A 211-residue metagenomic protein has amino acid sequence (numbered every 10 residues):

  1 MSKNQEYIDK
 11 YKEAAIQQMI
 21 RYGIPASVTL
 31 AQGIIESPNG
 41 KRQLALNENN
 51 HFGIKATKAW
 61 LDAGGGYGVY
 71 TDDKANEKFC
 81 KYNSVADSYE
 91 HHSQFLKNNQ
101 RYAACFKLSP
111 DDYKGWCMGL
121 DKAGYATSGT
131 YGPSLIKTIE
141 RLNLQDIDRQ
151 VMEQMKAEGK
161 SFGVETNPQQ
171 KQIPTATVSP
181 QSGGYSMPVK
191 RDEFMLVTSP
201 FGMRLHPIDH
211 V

Functional and structural regions predicted by a protein language model:
M1-I35, N39, P174-Y185: Export/targeting segments at the very N-terminus of extracytoplasmic proteins
N4-I8, Y82, R204: Active-site metal-coordination segments of metallo-dependent hydrolases
P25-N50, K55, R191-V211: Secreted/periplasmic proteins that engage bacterial cell-wall peptidoglycan
P38-S109: Peptidoglycan-targeting cell-wall enzymes and recognition modules
V69-Y70, L135-K137, R204-V211: Short, polar loop/linker segments at the starts of domains and inter-domain junctions
K78-K156: Catalytic and binding regions of secreted/periplasmic enzymes and modules that target cell-wall glycans
E153-V211: Surface-exposed, glycine-biased beta-strand/turn segments
